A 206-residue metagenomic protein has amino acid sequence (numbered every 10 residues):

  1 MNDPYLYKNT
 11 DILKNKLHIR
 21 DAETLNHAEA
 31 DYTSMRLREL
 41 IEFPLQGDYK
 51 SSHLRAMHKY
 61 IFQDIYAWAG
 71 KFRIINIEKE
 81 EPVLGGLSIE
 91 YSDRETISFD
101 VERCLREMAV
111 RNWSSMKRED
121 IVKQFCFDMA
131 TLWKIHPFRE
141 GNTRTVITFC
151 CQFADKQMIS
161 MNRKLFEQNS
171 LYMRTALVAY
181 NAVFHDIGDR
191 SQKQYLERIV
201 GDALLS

Functional and structural regions predicted by a protein language model:
M1-S206: FIC/Doc superfamily catalytic core
